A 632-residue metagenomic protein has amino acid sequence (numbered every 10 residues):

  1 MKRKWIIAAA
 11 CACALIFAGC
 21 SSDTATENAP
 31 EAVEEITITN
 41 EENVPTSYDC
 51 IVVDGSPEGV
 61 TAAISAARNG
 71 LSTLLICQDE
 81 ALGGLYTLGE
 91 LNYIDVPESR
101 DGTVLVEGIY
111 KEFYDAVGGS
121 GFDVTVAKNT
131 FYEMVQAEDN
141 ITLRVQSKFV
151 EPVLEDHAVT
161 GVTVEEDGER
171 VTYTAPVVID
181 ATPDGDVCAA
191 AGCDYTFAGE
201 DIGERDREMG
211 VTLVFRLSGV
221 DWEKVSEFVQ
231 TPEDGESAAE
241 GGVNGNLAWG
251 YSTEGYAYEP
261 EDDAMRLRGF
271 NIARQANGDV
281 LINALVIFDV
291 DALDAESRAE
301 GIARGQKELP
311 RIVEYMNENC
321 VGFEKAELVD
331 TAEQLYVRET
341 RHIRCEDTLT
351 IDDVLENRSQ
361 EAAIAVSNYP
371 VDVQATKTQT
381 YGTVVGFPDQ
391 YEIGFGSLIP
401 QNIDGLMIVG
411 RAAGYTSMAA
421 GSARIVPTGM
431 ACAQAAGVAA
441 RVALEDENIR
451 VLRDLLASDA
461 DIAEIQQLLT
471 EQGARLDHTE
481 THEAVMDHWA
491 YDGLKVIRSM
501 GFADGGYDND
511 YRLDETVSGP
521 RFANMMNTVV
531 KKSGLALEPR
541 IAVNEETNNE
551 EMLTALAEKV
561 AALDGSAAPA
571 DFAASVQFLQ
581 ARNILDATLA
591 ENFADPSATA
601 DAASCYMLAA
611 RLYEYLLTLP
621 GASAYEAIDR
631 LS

Functional and structural regions predicted by a protein language model:
M1-W5, A10: Positively charged n-region of N-terminal signal peptides that target proteins for export
I16-G19: C-terminal motif of bacterial Sec signal peptides marking the signal peptidase cleavage site
S21-T39: Short, low-complexity, disordered segments immediately C-terminal to signal peptides in bacterial exported proteins
D23-T26, S499-S632: Terminal recognition/anchoring or ligand-binding modules at protein termini
T39-S47, S65, L71-S72, C77-E151 (+1 more regions): Conserved N-terminal/central alpha/beta ligand/cofactor-binding core
V53-P57: Glycine-rich Rossmann-fold phosphate-binding loop(s) that bind the pyrophosphate of adenine dinucleotide cofactors
V153-T172: Conserved beta-strand-loop-beta-strand element in the redox core of flavoprotein oxidoreductases
R170-V171, A175-V177, G185-D459, A463: Flavin (FAD/FMN)-binding glycine-rich loop and adjacent Rossmann-like elements that form
